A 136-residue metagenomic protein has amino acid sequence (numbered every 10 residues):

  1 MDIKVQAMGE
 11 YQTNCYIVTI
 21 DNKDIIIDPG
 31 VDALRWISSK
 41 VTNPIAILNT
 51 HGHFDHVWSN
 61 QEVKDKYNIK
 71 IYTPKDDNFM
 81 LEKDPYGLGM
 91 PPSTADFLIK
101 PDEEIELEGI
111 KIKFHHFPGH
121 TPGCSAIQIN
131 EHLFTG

Functional and structural regions predicted by a protein language model:
M1, Y11, I20, P92 (+2 more regions): Short, solvent-exposed coil/turn segments
M1-T42, S125-G136: Conserved beta-strand hairpin/beta-sheet module of binuclear metal-dependent hydrolase folds, prominently
A7, K75, P118: Residues at the C-termini of beta-strands that transition into short coil/loop
V18, D28, H51, V63 (+2 more regions): Divalent metal-coordination and catalytic microenvironments
D24, I47, K70, K111 (+2 more regions): Hydrophobic "anchor" residues on beta-strands that sit immediately upstream of conserved functional sites
D32-L107: Active-site HxH/HxHxD metal-binding segment of metal-dependent hydrolases
D76-N78, I110, H120, H132: Conserved catalytic scaffold of divalent metal-dependent phosphoesterases
D96-I127: Internal catalytic-core helix/loop-beta-alpha segment that presents or stabilizes conserved functional determinants
